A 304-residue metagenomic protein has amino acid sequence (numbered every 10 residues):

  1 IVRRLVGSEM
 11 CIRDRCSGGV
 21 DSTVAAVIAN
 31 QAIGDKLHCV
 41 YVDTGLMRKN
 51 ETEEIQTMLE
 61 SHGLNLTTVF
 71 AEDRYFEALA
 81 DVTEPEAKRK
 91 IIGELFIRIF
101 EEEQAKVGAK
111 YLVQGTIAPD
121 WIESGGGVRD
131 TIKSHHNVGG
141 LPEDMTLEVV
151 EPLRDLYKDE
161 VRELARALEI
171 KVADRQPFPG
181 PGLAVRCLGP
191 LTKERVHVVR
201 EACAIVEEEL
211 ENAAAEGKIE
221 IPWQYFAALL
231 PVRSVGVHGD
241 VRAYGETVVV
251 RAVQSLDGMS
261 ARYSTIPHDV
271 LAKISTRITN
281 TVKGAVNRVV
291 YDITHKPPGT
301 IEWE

Functional and structural regions predicted by a protein language model:
R4-E304: ATP/NTP-dependent adenylation/nucleotidyl-transfer catalytic domains that generate, transfer, or process NMP-activated
